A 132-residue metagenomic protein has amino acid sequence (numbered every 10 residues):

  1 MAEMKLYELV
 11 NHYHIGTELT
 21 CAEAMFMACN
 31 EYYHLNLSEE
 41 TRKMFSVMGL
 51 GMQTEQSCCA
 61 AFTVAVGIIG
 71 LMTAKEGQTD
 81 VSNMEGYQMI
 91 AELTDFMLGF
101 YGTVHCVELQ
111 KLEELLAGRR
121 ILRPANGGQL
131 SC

Functional and structural regions predicted by a protein language model:
M1-T17: Polybasic, low-complexity association/targeting segments
E3-Y7, N36-Q53: Short, hydrophobic/aliphatic alpha-helical segments
T17-L37, E92: An acidic intrinsically disordered interaction segment
Y32-K43, L71-M89: Phosphate-handling active-site elements
Q53-V64: Conserved phosphate/anionic-ligand binding catalytic regions in large, soluble enzymes, centered on
T63-M72: DPxDG-like acidic metal-binding loop motif
Q88-C132: C-terminal binding/interaction regions
